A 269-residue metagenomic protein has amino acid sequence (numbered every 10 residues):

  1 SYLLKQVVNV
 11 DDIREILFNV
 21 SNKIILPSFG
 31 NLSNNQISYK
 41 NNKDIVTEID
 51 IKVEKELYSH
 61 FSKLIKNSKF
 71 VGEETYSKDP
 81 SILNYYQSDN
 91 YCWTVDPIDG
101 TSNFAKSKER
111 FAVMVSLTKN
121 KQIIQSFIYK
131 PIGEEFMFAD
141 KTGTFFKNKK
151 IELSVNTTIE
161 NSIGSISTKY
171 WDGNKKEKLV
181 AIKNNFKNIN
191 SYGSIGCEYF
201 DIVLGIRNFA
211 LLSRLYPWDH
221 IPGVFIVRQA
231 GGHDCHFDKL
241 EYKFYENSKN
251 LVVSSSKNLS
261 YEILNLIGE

Functional and structural regions predicted by a protein language model:
S1-I98: N-terminal subdomain of lithium-sensitive/metallo-dependent phosphomonoesterases centered on the IMPase/IPPase/PAP
I25, D50, F61, T101 (+6 more regions): Residue-level signal for inorganic ion chemistry
I37, I82-Y86, I128, F136 (+3 more regions): Short secondary-structure boundary/capping segments
I51, E74, P97-G100, P131 (+3 more regions): Generic detector of well-ordered alpha-helical packing
K66, D89-N90, K121-I123, E160-N161 (+1 more regions): Short coil/turn connectors at secondary-structure junctions
N84-F145: DPxDG-like acidic metal-binding loop motif
T118-Q122, I132, K141-T144, K149 (+3 more regions): Short loop segments at secondary-structure junctions
S154-E269: An extended, acidic
